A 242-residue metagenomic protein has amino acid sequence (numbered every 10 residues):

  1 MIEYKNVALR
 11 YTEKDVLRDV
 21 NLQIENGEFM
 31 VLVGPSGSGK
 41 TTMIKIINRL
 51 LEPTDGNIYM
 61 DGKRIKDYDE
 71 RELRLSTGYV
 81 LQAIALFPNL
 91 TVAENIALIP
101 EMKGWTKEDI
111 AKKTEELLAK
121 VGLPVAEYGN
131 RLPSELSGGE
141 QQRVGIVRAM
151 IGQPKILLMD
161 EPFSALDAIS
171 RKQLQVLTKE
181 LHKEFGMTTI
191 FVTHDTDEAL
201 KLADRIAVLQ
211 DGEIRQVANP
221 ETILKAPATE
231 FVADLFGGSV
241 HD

Functional and structural regions predicted by a protein language model:
N48: Helix-to-loop junction immediately C-terminal to a conserved catalytic motif
A93-E101, A111, E115: Short helical segment in ABC ATPase nucleotide-binding domains corresponding to the A-loop/adjacent helical element
E108-E127, E180: Conserved ABC ATPase "signature" region
S134, G152: Conserved signature/switch motifs of ABC ATPase nucleotide-binding domains
L157-D160: Catalytic Walker B motif of ABC-type/P-loop ATPase nucleotide-binding domains
V217-A218, A226: ABC ATPase "signature
